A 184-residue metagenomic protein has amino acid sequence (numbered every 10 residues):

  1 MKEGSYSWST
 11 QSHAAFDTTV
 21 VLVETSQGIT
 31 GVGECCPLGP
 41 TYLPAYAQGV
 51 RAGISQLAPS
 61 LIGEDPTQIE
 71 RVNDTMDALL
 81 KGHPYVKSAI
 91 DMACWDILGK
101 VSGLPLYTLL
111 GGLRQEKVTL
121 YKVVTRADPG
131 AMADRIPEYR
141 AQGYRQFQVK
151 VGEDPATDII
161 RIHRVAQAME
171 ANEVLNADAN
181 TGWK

Functional and structural regions predicted by a protein language model:
M1-V32, C36-T41: Structured beta-strand/loop patches that form or line metal/cofactor-binding pockets in enzymes
E3-S7, L104-Y107, M132: A short, acidic/glycine-rich surface segment
H13, H83-D91, P129-A133: Glycine-rich anion/phosphate-binding loops
T18-V20, A89, T119, Q146: Broad gene-expression machinery/nucleic-acid interaction feature
E24-V101: Metal- or metallocofactor-binding catalytic centers and their adjacent structured scaffolds across diverse enzyme
G63, G82, L104, G112 (+1 more regions): Short, well-ordered coil loops that connect the C-terminus of an alpha-helix to the N-terminus of a beta-strand
D91-T125: Glycine-rich, aromatic-flanked loop segments that form ligand/cofactor-binding clefts across common enzyme folds
G111-K184: Metal-dependent enolase-superfamily TIM-barrel catalytic cores that perform enediolate-based chemistry
